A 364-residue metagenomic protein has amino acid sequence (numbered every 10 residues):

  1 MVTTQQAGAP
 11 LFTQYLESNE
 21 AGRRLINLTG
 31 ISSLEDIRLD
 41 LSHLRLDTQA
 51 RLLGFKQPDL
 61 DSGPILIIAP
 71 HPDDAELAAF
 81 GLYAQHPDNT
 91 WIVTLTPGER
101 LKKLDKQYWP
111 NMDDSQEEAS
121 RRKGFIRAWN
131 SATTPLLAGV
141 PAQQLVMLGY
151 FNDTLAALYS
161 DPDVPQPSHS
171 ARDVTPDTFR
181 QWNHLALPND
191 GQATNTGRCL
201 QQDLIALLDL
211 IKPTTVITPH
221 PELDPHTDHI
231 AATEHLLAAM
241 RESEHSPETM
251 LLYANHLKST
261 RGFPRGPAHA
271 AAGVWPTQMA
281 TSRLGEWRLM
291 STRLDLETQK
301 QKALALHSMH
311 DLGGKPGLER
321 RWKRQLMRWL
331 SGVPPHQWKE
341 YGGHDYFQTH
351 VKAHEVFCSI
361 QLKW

Functional and structural regions predicted by a protein language model:
M1-I211, T233, L237-E248, H256 (+5 more regions): Active-site rim/loop-helix segments in enzyme catalytic domains that contact anionic ligands
E76, P225-T227: Extracytoplasmic/secreted cell-surface and envelope-processing proteins
S115-E117, I217-H220, R283-R288: Flexible glycine/proline-enriched surface loops and loop-helix/loop-strand junctions
A142-G149, R265, A271, L362-W364: Cys-dependent protein tyrosine phosphatase-like superfamily
L204-E222, H229: Proline-aspartate-enriched helix->loop->beta-strand connector
P221, R293-L296, G342-D345, H354-W364: Lipid deacylating catalytic domains
L236-R288: Extended hydrophobic/aromatic segments used for targeting, binding, or gating
G266, G273-R321, Q325: A conserved mid-domain beta-alpha-beta active-site/ligand-binding segment of alpha/beta enzyme cores
